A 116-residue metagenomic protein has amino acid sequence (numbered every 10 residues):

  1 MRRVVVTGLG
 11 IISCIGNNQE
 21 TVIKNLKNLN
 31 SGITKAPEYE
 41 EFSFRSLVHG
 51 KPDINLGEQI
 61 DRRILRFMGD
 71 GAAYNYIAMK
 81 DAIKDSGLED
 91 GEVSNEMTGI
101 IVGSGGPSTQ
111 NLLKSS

Functional and structural regions predicted by a protein language model:
M1-S116: Conserved "HGTGT" condensation-loop signature of ketosynthase/thiolase-family condensing enzymes that catalyze
